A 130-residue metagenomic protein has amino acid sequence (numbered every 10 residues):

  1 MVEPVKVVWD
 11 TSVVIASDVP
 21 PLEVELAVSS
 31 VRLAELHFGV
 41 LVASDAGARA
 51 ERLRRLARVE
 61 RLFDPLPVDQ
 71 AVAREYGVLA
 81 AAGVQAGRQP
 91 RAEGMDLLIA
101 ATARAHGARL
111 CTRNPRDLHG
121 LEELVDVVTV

Functional and structural regions predicted by a protein language model:
V2-V7, S17-A105, R109, H119-T129: PIN-domain endoribonuclease scaffold, especially VapC-family toxins
V13: Short, glycine/acidic-enriched loop or turn micro-motifs at the edges of active sites
R113: Conserved acidic donor-binding loop of glycosyltransferase catalytic domains
R116: Flexible glycine-rich beta->alpha loop in the catalytic core of nucleotide-sugar glycosyltransferases
